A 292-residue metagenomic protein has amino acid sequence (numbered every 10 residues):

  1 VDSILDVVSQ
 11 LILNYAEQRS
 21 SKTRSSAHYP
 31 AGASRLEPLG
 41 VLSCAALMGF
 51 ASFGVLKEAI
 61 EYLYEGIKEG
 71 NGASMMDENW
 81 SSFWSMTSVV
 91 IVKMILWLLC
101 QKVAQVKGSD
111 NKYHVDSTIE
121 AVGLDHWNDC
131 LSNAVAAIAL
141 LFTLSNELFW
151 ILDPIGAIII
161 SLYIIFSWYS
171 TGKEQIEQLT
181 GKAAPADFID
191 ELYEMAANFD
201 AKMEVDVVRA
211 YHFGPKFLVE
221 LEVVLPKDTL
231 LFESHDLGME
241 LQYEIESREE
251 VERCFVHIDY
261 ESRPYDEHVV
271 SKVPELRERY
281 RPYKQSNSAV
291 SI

Functional and structural regions predicted by a protein language model:
V1-E194, H268-V269, L276-S291: Alpha-helical transmembrane cores and adjacent cytosolic helix/loop segments of polytopic membrane transporters
K107, S145-N146, D200, L225 (+1 more regions): A broad structural signal for alpha-helix termini and local helix breaks/kinks
S170, E174, D190, E194-N198 (+3 more regions): Replace "anionic and nucleotidyl ligands
A196-V205, S247-R253: Short secondary-structure junctions
A201-V224: Short edge beta-strands and adjacent turn/loop segments
V208, H257-D259, I292: Conserved beta-strand termini and adjacent loop/short-helix elements that scaffold enzyme active sites in alpha/beta
V219-S271: Structured cytosolic domains appended to multi-pass membrane proteins
